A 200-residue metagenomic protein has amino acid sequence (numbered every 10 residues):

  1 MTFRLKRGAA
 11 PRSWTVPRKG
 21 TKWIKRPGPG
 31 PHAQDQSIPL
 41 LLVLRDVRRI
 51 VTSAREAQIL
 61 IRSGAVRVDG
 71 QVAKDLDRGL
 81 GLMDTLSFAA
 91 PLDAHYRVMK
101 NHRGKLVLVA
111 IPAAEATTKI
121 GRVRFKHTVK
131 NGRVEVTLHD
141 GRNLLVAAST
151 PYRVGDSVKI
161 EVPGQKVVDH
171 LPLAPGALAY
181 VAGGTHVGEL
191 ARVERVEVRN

Functional and structural regions predicted by a protein language model:
M1-N200: Ferredoxin-like alpha/beta domains used as RNA- or RNAP-binding modules
